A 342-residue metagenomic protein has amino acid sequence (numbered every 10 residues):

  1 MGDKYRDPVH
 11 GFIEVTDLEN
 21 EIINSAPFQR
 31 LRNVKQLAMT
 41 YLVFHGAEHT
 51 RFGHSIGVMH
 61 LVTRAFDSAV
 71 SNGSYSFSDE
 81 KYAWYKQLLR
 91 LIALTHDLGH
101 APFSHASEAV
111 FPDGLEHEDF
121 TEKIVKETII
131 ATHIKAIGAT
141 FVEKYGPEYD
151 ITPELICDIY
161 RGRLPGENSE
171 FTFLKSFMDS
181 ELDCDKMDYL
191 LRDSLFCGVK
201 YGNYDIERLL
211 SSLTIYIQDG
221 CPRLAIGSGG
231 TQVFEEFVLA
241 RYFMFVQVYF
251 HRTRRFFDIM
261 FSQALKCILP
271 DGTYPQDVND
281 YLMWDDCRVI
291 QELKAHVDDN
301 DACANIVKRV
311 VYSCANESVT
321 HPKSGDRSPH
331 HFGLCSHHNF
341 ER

Functional and structural regions predicted by a protein language model:
M1-L91, G99-P322: Sequence-structural signature of the catalytic-core scaffold of metal-dependent phosphohydrolases that act on
D326-R342: Short Lys/Arg-enriched alpha/beta "domain-start" segment
